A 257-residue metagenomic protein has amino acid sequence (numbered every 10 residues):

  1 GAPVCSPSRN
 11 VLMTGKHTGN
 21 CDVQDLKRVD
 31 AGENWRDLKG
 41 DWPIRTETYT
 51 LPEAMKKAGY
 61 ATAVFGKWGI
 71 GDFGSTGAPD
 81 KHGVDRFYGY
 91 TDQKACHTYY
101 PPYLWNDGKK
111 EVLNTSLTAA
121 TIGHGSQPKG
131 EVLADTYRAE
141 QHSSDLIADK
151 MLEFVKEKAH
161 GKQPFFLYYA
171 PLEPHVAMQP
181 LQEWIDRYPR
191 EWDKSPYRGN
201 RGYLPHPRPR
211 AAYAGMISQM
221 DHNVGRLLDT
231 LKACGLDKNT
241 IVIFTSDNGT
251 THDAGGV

Functional and structural regions predicted by a protein language model:
G1-V257: Formylglycine-dependent sulfatase
